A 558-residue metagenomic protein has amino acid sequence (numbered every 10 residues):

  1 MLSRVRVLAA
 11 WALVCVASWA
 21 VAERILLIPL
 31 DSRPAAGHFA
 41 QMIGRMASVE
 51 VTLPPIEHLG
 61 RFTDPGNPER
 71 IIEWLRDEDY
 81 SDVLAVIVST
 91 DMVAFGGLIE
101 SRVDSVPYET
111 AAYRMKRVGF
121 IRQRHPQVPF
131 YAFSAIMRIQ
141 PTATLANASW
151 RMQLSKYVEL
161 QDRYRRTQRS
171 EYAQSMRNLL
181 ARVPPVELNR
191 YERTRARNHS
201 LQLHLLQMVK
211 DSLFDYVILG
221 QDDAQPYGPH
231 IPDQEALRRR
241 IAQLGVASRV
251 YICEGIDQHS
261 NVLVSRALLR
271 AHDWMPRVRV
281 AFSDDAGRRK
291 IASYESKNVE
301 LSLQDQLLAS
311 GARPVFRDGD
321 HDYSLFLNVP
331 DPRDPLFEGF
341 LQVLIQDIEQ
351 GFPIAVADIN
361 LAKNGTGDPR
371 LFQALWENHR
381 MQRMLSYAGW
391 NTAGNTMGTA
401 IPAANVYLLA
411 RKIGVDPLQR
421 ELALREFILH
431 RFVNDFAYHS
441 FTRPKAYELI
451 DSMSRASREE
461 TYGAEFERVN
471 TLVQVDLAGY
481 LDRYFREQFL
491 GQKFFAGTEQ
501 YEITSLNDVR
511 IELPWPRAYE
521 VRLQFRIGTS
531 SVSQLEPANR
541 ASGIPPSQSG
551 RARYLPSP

Functional and structural regions predicted by a protein language model:
M1-A9: Bacterial N-terminal signal peptides that target proteins for export
C15-A17: N-terminal signal peptide c-region/cleavage motif recognized by signal peptidases
E23-P558: An N-terminal assembly and electron-transfer interface module characteristic of large anaerobic redox and radical
